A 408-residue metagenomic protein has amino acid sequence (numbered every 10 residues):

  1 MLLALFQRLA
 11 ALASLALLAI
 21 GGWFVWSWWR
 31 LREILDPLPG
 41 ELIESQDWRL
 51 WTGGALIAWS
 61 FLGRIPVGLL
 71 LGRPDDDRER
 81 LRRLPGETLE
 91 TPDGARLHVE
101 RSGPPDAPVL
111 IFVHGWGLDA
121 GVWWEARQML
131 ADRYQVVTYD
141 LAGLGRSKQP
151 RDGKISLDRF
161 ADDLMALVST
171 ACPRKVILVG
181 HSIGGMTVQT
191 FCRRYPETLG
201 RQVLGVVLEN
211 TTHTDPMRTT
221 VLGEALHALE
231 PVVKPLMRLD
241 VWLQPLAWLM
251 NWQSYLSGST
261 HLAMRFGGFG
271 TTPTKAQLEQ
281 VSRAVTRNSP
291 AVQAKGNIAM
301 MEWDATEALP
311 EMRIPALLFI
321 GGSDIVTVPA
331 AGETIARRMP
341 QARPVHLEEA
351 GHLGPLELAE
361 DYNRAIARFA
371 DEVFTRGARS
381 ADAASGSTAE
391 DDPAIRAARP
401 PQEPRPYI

Functional and structural regions predicted by a protein language model:
R8, L144-L199, V221: Active-site loop/oxyanion-hole signature of alpha/beta-hydrolase fold enzymes
R8-A11, P340-I408: Catalytic active-site module of serine/aspartate enzymes centered on a nucleophile-bearing elbow/loop
W28-T88: An N-terminal hydrophobic leader/cap segment in hydrolases
R101-K148, L167: Conserved HGGG/HGGXW glycine-rich cap/lid loop of the alpha/beta-hydrolase fold
E197-W248: Flexible "cap/lid" loop of the alpha/beta hydrolase fold
V241-E311: Conserved alpha/beta-hydrolase catalytic His-Asp/Glu region
M300, S323-T327: Acidic catalytic loop of the alpha/beta-hydrolase fold
M312, L318-I320, D324: Short beta-strand/loop motif that positions the catalytic acidic residue of the alpha/beta-hydrolase fold
